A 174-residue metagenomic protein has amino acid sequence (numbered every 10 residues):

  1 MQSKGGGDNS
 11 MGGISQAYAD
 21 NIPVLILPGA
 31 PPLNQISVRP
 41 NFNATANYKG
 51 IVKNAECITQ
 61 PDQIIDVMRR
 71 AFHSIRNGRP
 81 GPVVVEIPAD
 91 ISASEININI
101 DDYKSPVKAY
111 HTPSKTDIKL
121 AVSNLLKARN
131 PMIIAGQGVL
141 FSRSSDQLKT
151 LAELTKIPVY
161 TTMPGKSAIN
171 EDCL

Functional and structural regions predicted by a protein language model:
M1-L174: N-terminal alpha/beta PP-like core and its mobile active-site loop of ThDP/TPP-dependent enzymes
